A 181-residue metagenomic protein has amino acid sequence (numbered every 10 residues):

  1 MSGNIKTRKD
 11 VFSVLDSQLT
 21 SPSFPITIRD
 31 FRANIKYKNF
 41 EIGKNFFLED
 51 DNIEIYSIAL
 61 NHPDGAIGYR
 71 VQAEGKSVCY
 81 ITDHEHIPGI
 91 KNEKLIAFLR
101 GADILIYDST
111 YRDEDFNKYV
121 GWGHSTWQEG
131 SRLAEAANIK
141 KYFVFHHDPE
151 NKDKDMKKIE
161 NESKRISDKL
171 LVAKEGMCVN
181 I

Functional and structural regions predicted by a protein language model:
M1-C79, I87-I90, L95-I96, K154-I181: Binuclear metal-dependent hydrolase catalytic cores
I87-E175: Cap/insert and terminal regions of metallo-dependent hydrolase folds
